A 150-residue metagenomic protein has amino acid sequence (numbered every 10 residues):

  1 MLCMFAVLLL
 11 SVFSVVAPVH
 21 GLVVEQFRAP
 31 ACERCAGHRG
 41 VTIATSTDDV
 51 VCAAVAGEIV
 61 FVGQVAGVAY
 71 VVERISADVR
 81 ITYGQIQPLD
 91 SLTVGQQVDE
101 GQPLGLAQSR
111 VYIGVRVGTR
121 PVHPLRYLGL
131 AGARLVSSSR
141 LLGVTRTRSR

Functional and structural regions predicted by a protein language model:
C3-Y70, D99-E100, V122-R126, L130-R150: Surface-exposed, glycine-biased beta-strand/turn segments
I43, Y70-E73, V98-I113: Short hydrophobic beta/alpha edge segments that flank linear recognition/processing sites
T45-T47, I86, L92: Short, solvent-exposed loop/turn positions at domain surfaces that link secondary-structure elements or cap domain
D49, A77-R80, R120: Short acidic/polar mixed-charge low-complexity motifs
A54-P88, R110-Y112: Zn2+-dependent peptidoglycan hydrolase active-site motif and core
V62, L89-V98, Q102, T119: Acidic, glycine-anchored pre-beta loop/turn
I75, V111-R126: Short, compositionally biased
